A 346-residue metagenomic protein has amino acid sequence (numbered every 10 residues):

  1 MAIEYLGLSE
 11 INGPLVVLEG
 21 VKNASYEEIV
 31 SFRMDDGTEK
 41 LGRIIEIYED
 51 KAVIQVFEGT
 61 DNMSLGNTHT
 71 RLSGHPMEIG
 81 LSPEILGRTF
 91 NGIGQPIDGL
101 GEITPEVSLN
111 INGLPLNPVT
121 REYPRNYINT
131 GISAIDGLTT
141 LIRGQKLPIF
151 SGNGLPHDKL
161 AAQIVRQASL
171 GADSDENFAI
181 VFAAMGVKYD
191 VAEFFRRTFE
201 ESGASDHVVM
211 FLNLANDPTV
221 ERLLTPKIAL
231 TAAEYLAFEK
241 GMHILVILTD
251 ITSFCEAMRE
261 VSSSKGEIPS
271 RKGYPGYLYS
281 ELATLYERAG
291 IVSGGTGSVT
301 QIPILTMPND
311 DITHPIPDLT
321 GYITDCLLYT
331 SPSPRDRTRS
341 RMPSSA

Functional and structural regions predicted by a protein language model:
A2-E4, E10-I128: Acidic-enriched and Gly/Ser
T60-D61, P76-M77, G94-P96, G154-P156 (+5 more regions): Conserved nucleotide-binding/hydrolysis micro-motifs of P-loop NTPases
G99-Q145, Q163, D206-L214, E221-L224: P-loop NTPase nucleotide-binding/switch module
I135-A183, V187, L230: P-loop NTPase nucleotide-binding module
P156-K159, I164, D175-F178, L223-T324: Conserved P-loop NTPase nucleotide-binding/switch module
Y189-A232, K265-I268: Nucleotide-state-sensitive switch-loop elements of NTP-binding domains
Y329-T338: Conserved small/polar residues in nucleotide/adenosyl-binding loops
R341-A346: Hydrophobic alpha-helical segments, chiefly the membrane-spanning helices and signal/signal-anchor peptides
